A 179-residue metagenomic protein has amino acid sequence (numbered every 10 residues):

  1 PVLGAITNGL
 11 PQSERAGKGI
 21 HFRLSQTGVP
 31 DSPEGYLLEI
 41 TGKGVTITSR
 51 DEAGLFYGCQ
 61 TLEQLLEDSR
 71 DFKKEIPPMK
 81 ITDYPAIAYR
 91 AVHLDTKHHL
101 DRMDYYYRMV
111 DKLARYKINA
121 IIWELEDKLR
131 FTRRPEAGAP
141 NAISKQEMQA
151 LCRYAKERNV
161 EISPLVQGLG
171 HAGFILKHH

Functional and structural regions predicted by a protein language model:
P1-Y89: Contiguous, structured surface segment used for ligand recognition
P85-H179: Substrate-binding cleft of carbohydrate-active enzyme catalytic domains
